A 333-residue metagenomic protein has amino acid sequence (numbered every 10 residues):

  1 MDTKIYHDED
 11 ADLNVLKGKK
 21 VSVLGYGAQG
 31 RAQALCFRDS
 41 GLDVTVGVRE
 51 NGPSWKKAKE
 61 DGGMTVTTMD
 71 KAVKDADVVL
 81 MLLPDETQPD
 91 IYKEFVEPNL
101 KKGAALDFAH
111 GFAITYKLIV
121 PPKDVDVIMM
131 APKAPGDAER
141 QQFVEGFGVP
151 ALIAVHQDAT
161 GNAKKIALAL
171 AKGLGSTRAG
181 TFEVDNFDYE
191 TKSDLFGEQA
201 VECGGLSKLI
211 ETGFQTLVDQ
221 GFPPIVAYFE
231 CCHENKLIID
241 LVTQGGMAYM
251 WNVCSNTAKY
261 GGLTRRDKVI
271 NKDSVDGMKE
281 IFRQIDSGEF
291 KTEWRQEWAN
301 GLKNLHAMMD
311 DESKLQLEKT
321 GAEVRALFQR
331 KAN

Functional and structural regions predicted by a protein language model:
M1-G18: A short, basic/flexible loop-to-alpha-helix module at the beginning of a structural domain
K20-Q33: Glycine-rich adenosine-cofactor-binding loop
A32, R38-D61: NAD(P)-binding Rossmann-fold cofactor-contacting core
M69-I119: Rossmann-fold NAD(P) dinucleotide-binding segment
D107-Q199: Rossmann-fold dinucleotide-binding core
G161-K165, G175, G180-Q220, I225-T243: Active-site-proximal catalytic alpha-helix in oxidoreductases
F222-N333: NAD(P)-dependent Rossmann-like dehydrogenase/reductase catalytic/cofactor-binding core
